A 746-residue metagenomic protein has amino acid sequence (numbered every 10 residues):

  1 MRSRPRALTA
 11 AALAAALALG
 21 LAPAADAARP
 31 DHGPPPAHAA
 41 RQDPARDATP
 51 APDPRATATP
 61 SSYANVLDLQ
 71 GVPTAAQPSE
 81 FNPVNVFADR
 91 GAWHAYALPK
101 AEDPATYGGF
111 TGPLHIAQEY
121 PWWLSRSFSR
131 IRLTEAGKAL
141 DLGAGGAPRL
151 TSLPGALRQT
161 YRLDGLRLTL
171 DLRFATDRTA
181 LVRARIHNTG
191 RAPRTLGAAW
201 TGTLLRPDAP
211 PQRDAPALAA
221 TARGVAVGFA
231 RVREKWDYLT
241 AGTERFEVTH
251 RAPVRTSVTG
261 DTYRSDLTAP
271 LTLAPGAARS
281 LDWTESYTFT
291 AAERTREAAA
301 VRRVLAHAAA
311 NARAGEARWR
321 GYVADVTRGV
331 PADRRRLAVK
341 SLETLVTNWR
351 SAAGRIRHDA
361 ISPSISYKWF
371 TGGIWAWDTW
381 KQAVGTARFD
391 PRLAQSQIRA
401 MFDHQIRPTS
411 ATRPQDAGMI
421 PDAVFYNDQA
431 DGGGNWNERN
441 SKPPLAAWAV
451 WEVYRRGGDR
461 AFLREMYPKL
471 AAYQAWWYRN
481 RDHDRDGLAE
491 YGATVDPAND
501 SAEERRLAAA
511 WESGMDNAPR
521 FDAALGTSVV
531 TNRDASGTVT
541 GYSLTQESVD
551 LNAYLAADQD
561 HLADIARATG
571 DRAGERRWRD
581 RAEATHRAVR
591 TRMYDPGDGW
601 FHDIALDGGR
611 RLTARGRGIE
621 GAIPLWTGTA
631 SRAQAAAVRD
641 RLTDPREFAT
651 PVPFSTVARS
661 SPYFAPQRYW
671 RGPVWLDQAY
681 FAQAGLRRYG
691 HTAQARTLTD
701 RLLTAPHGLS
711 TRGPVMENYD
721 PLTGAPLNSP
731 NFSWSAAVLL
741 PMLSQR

Functional and structural regions predicted by a protein language model:
M1-A28: Secretory targeting and sorting signals
R2-R4, D26, H38, D43-D333 (+5 more regions): Terminal accessory carbohydrate-recognition/targeting modules of carbohydrate-active enzymes
D53-F128, T371, N435-R456, Y594-R646 (+1 more regions): C-terminal capping/lid segments that line or modulate ligand- or cofactor-binding pockets
R167-R173, Q415-P444, W448-R460, P726: Aromatic/His-enriched, Gly/Pro-containing loop or helix-boundary segments that lie immediately adjacent to catalytic
R296-R318, D333-K340, D390-D403, R460-W477 (+5 more regions): Extended, well-ordered alpha-helical scaffold segments
A324-V330, W380-L393, L445-R460, W476 (+4 more regions): Well-ordered alpha-helical scaffold segments within catalytic/enzyme domains
G329-G373, F402-W436, G487-E547, R587-V674 (+1 more regions): Extended glycan-interaction surfaces of carbohydrate-active proteins
E438, K442-E490: Acidic/aromatic-lined carbohydrate-recognition and catalytic surfaces of CAZymes acting on diverse glycans
